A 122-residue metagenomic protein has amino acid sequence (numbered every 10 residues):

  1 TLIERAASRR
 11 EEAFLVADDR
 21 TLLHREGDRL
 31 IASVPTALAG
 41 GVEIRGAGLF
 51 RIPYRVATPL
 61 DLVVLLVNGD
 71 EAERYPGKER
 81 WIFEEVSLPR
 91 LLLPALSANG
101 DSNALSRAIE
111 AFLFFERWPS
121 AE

Functional and structural regions predicted by a protein language model:
T1-S8: Glycine-rich phosphate-binding P-loop
S8-R9, P119: Generic macromolecular interface patches on structured domains
R9-L66: Conserved nucleotide-sensing/catalytic segment adjacent to the nucleotide-binding pocket in NTP-handling enzymes
V56-E122: Conserved NTP phosphate-binding and transfer environment spanning the P-loop NTPase/kinase superfamily
